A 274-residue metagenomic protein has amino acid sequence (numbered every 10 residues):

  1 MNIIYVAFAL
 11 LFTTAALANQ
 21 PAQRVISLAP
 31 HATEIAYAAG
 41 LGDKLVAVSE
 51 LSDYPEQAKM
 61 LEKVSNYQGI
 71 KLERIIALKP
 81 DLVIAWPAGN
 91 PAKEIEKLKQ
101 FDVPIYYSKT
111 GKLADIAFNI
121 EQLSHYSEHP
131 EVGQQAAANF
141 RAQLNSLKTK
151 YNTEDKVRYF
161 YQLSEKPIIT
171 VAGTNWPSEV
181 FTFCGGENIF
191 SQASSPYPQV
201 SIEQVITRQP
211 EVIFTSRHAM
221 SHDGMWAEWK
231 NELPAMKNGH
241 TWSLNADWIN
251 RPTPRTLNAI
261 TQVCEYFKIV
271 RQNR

Functional and structural regions predicted by a protein language model:
M1-A9: Sec-dependent signal peptide recognition, specifically the positively charged N-region followed immediately by
T13-A16: N-terminal signal peptide c-region/cleavage motif recognized by signal peptidases
R24, I70, D115-H125, Q134 (+1 more regions): Structured C-terminal subdomain patch of bacterial secreted/periplasmic proteins
R24-A36, E131-C184: Basic- and aromatic-lined ligand-binding clefts that recognize polyanionic substrates
R24-L78, L82-A88, I189: A short, structured surface patch at a secondary-structure boundary
S49, T174-Y197, R217, H240-S243: His/Asp/Glu-enriched short active-site or ligand-binding loop at hydrolase and phosphoryl-transfer sites
Y54-Q57, N90-Q122, N238: Flexible loop/hinge segments that line or gate small-molecule binding clefts
L72-K79, F101, Q199-Q209: Short helices/loops that flank or line small-molecule/ion binding pockets
